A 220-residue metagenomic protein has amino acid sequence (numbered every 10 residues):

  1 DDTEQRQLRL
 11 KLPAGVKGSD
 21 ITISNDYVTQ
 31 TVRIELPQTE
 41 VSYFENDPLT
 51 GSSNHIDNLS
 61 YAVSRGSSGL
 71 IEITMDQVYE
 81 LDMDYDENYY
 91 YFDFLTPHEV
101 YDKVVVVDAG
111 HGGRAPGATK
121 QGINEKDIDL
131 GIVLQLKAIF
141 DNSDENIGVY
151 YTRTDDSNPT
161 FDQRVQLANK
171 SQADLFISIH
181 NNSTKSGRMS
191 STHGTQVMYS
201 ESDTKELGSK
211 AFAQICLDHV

Functional and structural regions predicted by a protein language model:
D1-A109, G113-R114, G131-I132, A138 (+2 more regions): Short linear recognition/processing motifs and adjacent strand/loop elements at protein termini and domain edges
K17, A118, S157: Generic anion/oxyanion-binding catalytic loop in active/binding sites
I34, I123-V220: Active-site-proximal helix/loop segments of hydrolytic enzymes
P116-G122: Short acidic, glycine/proline-rich loop/turn micro-motifs
